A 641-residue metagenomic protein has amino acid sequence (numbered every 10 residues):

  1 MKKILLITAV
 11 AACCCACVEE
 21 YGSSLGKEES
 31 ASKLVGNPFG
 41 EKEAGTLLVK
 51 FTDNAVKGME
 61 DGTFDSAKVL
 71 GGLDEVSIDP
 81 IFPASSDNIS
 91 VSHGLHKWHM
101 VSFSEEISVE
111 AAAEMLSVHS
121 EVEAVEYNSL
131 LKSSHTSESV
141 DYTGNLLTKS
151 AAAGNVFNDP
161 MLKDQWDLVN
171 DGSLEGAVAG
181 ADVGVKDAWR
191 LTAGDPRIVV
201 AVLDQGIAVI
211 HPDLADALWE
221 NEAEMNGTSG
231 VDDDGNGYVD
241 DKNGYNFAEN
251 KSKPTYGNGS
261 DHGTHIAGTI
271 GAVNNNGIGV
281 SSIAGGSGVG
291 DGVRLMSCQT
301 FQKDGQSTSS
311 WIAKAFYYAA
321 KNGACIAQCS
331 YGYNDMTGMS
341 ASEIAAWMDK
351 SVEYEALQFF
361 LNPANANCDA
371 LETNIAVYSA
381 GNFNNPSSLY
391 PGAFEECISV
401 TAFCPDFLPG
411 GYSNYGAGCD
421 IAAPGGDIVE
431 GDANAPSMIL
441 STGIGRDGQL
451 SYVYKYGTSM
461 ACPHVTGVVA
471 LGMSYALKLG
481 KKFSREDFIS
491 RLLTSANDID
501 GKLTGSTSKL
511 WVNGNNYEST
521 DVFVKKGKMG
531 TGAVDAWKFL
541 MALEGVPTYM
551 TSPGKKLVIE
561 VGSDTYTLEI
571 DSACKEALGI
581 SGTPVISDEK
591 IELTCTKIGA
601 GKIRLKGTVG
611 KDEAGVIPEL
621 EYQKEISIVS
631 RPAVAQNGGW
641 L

Functional and structural regions predicted by a protein language model:
L5-L6, V10, C14-E41, V616 (+3 more regions): Bacterial Sec-dependent N-terminal signal peptides
V18-Y21, R190, G194-P196, Q205 (+7 more regions): Substrate-binding/access-modulating region of protease and related hydrolase catalytic domains
S23-T143: Inhibitory N-terminal propeptides of secreted protease zymogens
D87-H96, S117-V199, I207-D213, W640: Protease zymogen maturation seam
K186-S309, N322, L371, A393-E396 (+5 more regions): Subtilisin-like serine protease catalytic core
A267-G271, M296-Q302, Y317, C325 (+3 more regions): Hydrolase catalytic cores
K555, T565-I586: Short, solvent-exposed loop/linker segments at beta-strand-coil boundaries, enriched for Pro/Gly and Ser/Thr
D588-A600: Extracellular/luminal low-complexity segments enriched in Ser/Thr/Pro
